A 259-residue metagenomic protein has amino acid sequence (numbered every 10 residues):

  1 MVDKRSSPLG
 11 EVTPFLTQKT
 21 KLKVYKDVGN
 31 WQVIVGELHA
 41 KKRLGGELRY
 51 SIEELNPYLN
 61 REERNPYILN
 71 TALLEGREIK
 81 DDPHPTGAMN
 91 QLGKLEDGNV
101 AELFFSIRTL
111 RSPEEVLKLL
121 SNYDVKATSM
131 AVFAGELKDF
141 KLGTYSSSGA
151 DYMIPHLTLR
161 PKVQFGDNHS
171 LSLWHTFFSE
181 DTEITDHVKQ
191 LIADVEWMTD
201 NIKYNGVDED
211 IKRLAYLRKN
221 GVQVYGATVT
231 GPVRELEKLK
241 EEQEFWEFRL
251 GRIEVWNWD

Functional and structural regions predicted by a protein language model:
V2-T20, V24: Terminal interaction modules at protein C-ends
R5, L48, D181-I184: Intrinsic-disorder-associated interaction segments
T13, T17-T20, T71, T86 (+8 more regions): Residue-identity detector for threonine
Y25-K26, W31-N168: Extracytoplasmic beta-rich ectodomain segments of secreted or membrane-anchored proteins
S172-D259: Extracytoplasmic/luminal low-complexity segments enriched in Pro/Gly and acidic/polar residues that act as flexible
